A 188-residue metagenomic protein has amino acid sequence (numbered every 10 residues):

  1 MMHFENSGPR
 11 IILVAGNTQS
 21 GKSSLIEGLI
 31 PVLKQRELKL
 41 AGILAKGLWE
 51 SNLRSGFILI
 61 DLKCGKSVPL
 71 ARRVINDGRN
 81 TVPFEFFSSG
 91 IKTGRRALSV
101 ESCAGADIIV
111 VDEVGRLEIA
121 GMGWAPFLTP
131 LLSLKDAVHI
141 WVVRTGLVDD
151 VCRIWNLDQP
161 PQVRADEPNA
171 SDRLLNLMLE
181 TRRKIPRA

Functional and structural regions predicted by a protein language model:
M2-P9: Phosphate-binding P-loop
N6, V100, G115-A188: Replace "adjacent to P-loop NTPase cores in ATP/GTP-dependent enzymes" with "adjacent to NTP-binding cores
V14: Hydrophobic anchor at the beta1->P-loop junction of P-loop NTPases
N17: P-loop (Walker A) phosphate-binding loop of NTP-binding proteins
G21: Conserved glycine(s) of the Walker
L25, L29: Hydrophobic positions on the alpha1 helix immediately C-terminal to the Walker A/P-loop
I30-T81, E85: N-terminal phosphate/diphosphate-binding loop that engages ATP/GTP or pyrophosphate donors across diverse enzyme folds
N76-G121, A125-P130: Phosphate-binding/switch loop-helix module in NTP-utilizing enzymes
